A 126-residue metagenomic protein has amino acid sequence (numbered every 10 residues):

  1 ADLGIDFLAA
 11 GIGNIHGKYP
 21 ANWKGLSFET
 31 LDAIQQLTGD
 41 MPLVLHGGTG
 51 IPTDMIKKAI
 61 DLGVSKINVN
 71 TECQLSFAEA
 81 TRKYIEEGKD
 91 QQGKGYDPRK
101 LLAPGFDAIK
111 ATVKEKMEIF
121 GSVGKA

Functional and structural regions predicted by a protein language model:
A1, Q35-G39, T71-Q74, K94-P98: Short, surface-exposed, polar/charged, turn-prone segments marking secondary-structure boundaries
A1-G39, T53-K58, L62-V64, R82 (+2 more regions): Alpha/beta enzyme core
L8-A10, L43-G47, S65-V69: Hydrophobic faces of well-ordered beta-strands that scaffold small-molecule active sites in alpha/beta enzyme cores
I12-H16, T49-I51, T71-L75: Active-site-proximal loop/turn and secondary-structure-junction residues that shape catalytic pockets, frequently
N22, G47-G48: Residues that cap or flank secondary-structure elements
K24-F28, T53, T71, L75 (+3 more regions): Electropositive phosphate-/nucleotide-binding environments in soluble metabolic enzymes
G63-Q91: A hydrophobic, small-residue-rich beta->alpha segment in the mid-to-C-terminal subdomain of diverse proteins
D90-F106, S122-A126: Flexible, glycine/charged-enriched surface loops at secondary-structure junctions
